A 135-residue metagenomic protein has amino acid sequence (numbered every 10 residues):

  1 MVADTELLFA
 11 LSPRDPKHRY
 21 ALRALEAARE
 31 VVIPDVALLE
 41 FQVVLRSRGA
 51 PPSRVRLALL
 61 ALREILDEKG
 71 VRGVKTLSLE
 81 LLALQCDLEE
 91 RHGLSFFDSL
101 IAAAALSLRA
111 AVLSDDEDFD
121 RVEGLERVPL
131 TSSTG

Functional and structural regions predicted by a protein language model:
M1-I33, S47-L60, T134-G135: Short, well-structured N-terminal submotif of metal-dependent ribonuclease cores
D4, E40, D98, D116: Acidic active-site catalytic centers that drive phospho-/nucleotidyl reactions and related ester hydrolyses
L8, L38, F119-D120: A generic structural signal for short hydrophobic patches within well-formed alpha-helices
I33-V36, L100: Aromatic- and histidine-enriched alpha-helix N-cap/loop-to-helix transition segments that scaffold the rims
D35-V43: Short, conserved active-site loops that position catalytic residues or coordinate cofactors/metal ions across diverse
Q42-G73, L82: Active-site-proximal, substrate-binding regions of enzyme catalytic domains and RNA-binding/basic surfaces
V71-A111: Active-site neighborhoods of divalent-metal-dependent phosphate/nucleic-acid chemistry enzymes
V74, A102, L106-G135: Acidic, PIN/NYN-like endoribonuclease modules and their adjacent C-terminal/linker elements
